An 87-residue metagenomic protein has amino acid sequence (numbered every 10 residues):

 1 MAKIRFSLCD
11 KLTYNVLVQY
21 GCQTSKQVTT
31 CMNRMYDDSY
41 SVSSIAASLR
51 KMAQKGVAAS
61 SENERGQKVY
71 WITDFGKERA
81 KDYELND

Functional and structural regions predicted by a protein language model:
M1-V18, C22: Short alpha-helical segments that sit at the start of domains
A2, L85-N86: Long, compositionally biased intrinsically disordered regions
L12, S44-A47, W71-D74: Amphipathic alpha-helical interaction segments
Q23-M32: Short acidic, hydrophobic short linear motifs in intrinsically disordered regions
D38-Q54, Q67: Short amphipathic alpha-helical interaction segments
A53-N63: A short, conserved structural fragment
N63-L85: Short, cationic-aromatic polyanion-contact patches
